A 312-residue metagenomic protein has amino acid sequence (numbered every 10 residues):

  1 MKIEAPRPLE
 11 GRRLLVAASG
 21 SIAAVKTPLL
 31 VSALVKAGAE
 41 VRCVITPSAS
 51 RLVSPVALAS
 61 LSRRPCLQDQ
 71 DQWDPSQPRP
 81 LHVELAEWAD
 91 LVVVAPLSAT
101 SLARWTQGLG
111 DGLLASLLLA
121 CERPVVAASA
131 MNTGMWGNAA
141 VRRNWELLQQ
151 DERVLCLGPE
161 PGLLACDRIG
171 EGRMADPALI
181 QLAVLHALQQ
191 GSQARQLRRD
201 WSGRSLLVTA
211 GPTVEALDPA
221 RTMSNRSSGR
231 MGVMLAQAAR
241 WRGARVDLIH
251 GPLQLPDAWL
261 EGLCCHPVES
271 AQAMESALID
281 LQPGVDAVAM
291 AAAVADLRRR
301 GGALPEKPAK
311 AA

Functional and structural regions predicted by a protein language model:
M1-A312: A cross-family phosphate/adenosyl-ligand binding-site feature
